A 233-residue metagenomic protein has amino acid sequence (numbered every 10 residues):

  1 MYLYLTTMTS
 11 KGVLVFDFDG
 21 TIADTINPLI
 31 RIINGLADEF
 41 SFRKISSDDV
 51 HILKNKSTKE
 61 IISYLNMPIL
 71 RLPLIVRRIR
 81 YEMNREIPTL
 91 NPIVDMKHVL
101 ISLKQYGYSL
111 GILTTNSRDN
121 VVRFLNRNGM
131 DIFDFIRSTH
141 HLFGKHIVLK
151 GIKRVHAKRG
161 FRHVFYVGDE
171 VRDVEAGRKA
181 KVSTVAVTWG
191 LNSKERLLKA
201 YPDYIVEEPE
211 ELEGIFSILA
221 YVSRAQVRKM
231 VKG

Functional and structural regions predicted by a protein language model:
M1-F16, H163, V222-G233: Non-catalytic pre-domain segments flanking phosphatase-related domains
T9-H98: N-terminal helical cap/lid subdomain that shapes the substrate entry/recognition surface in HAD-like hydrolases
T9-S10, Y106-Y108, V155-H163, L219 (+1 more regions): Glycine-rich phosphate-binding loop signature in dinucleotide/nucleotide-binding domains
V13, H146-V174: Conserved Lys-Pro-Asp/Glu-containing loop-to-beta segment of HAD-superfamily phosphomonoesterases, centered on
D49-V50, M130-F143: A short, structured active-site edge motif that brings together acidic residues
R85-I112, R118-V122, N126, H146-I147: Short, acidic loop-to-helix structural element flanking the phosphoryl-transfer center in phosphate-processing enzymes
K97-Q105, K153, V174-R178: Surface-exposed amphipathic alpha-helices with a cationic face
F165-E207: Acidic, Mg2+-coordinating phosphoryl-transfer loop and its flanking beta/alpha structural elements, shared across
